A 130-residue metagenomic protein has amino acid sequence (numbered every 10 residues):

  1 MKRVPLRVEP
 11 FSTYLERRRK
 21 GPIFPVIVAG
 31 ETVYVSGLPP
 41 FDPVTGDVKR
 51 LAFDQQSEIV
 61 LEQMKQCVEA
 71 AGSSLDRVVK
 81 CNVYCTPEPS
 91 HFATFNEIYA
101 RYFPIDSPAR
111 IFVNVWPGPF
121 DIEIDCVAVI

Functional and structural regions predicted by a protein language model:
M1-E62, Q66-V79, C85-I130: N-terminal presequence-like segments and the immediate start of the first folded domain
